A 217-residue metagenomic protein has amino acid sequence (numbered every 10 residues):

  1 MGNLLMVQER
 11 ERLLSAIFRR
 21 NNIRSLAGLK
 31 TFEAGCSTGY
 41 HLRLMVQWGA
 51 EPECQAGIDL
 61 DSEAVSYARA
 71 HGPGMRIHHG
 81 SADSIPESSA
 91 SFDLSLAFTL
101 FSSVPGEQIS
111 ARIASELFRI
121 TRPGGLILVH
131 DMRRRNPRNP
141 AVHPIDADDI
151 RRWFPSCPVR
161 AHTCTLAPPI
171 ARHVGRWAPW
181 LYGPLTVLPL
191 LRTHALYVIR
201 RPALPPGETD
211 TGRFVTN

Functional and structural regions predicted by a protein language model:
V7-A27, L44: Conserved alpha-helix/loop element of class I SAM-dependent methyltransferases that forms part of the SAM/SAH-binding
L26-S37: Conserved class I S-adenosyl-L-methionine
F32, Y40-S84: Class I SAM-dependent methyltransferase SAM/SAH-binding core
D83-S95: A short acidic, Gly/Pro-enriched loop at the edge of an enzyme's catalytic core that lines a small-molecule cofactor
A111-P123: A short glycine-rich, Lys/Arg-flanked "PGG" loop and its adjoining helix->strand segment in the class I
G124-D131: Conserved beta-strand signature within the Rossmann-like core of class I S-adenosyl-L-methionine
V142-C157, A161-T163: Short alpha-helix
D148, H162-N217: A C-terminal cap/extension of S-adenosyl-L-methionine-dependent methyltransferases that defines the acceptor-substrate
